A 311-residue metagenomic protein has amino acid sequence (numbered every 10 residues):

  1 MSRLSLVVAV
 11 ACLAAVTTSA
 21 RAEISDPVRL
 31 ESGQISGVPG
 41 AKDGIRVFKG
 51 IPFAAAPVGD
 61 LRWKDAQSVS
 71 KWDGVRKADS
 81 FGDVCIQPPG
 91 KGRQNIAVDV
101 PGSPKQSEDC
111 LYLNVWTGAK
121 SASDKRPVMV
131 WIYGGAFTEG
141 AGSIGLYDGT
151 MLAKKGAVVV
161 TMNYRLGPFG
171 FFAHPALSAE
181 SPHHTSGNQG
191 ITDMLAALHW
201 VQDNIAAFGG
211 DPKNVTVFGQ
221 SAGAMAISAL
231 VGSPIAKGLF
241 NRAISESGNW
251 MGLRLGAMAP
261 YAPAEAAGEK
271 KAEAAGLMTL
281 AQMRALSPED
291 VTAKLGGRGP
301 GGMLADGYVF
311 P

Functional and structural regions predicted by a protein language model:
S5-V16: Bacterial N-terminal signal peptides
R21-N188: Non-catalytic accessory segments of hydrolases
D99, A196, D203, K237 (+1 more regions): Substrate-access "cap/lid" subdomains that shape and gate the entrance to catalytic or ligand-binding pockets
C110, H183-A206, A262-A266: Alpha/beta-hydrolase active-site loop
G134, Q189-D193, S221-A224: Active-site loop->helix "elbow" adjoining a glycine-rich segment at hydrolase catalytic centers
F208-Q220: Alpha/beta-hydrolase fold nucleophile elbow
V217, I244-E246: A short, hydrophobic beta-strand element of the alpha/beta-hydrolase
A224-A236: Short glycine-enriched nucleophile-adjacent loop and the immediately C-terminal alpha-helix near the catalytic center
